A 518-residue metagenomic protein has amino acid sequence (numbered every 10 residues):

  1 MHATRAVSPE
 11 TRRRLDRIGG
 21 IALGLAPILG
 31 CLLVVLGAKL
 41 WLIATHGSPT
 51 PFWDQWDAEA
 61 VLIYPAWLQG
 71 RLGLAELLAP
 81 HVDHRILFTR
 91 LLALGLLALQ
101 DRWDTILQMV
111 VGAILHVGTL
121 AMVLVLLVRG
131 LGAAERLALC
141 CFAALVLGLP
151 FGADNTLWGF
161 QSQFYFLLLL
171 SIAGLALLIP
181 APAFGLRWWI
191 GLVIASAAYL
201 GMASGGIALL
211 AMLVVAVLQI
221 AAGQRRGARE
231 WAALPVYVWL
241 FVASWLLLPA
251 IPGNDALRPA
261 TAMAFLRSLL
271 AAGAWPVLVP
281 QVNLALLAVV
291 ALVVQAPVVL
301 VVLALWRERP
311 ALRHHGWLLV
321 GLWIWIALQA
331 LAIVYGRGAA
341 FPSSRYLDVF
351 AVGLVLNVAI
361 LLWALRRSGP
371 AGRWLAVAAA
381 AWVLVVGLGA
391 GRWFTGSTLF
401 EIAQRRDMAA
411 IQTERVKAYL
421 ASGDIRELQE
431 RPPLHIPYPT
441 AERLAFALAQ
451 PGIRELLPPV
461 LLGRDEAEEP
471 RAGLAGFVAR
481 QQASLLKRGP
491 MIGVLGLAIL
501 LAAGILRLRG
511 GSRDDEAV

Functional and structural regions predicted by a protein language model:
R5-H84, A93, L97-F142, V214-W231 (+3 more regions): Intrinsically disordered, polar/acidic, low-complexity terminal segments
V35, L139-L147, P235-V242, P310-G336 (+1 more regions): Transmembrane alpha-helix segments characteristic of polytopic inner-membrane glycan-assembly/cell-envelope
S48-L68, G159-Q161, L234, S244-A274 (+3 more regions): Extracytoplasmic catalytic-loop and juxtamembrane helix elements of membrane-embedded, polyprenol/dolichol-linked
D54, E135-P182, L200-M202, W325-L362: Membrane-interface micro-motifs in multi-pass membrane enzymes
E76, A272-L287, S344-L347: Short aromatic-rich membrane-water interface segments that cap or initiate transmembrane helices in multi-pass membrane
G118-T119, L169-I179, L209, L292-L300 (+2 more regions): Hydrophobic cores of alpha-helical transmembrane segments in multi-pass inner/ER membrane proteins, independent
A143-F151, A195-L200, V238-L247, I324-V334 (+1 more regions): Aromatic-anchored segments of alpha-helical transmembrane domains
R187-V214: Membrane-interface alpha helices of multi-pass inner-membrane proteins
